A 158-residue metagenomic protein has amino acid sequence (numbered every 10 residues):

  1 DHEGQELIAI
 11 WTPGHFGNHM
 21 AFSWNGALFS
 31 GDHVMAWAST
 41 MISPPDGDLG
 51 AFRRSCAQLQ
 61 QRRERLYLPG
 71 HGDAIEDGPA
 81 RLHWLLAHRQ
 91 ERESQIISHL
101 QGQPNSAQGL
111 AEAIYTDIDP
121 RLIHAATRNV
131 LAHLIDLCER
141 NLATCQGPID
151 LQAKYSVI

Functional and structural regions predicted by a protein language model:
D1-E3: Alpha-helix-centered segments that form part of catalytic cores
E6-Q95: Metallo-beta-lactamase
S98-I158: C-terminal regulatory/interaction regions
